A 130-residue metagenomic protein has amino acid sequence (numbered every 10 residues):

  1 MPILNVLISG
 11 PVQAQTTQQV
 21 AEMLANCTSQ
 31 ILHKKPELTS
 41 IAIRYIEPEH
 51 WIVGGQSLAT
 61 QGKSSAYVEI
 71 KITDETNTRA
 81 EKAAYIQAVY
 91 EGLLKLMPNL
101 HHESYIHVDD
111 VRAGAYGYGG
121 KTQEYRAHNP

Functional and structural regions predicted by a protein language model:
M1-P130: A domain-level signal for the structural core that forms small-molecule/cofactor-binding pockets and catalytic centers
